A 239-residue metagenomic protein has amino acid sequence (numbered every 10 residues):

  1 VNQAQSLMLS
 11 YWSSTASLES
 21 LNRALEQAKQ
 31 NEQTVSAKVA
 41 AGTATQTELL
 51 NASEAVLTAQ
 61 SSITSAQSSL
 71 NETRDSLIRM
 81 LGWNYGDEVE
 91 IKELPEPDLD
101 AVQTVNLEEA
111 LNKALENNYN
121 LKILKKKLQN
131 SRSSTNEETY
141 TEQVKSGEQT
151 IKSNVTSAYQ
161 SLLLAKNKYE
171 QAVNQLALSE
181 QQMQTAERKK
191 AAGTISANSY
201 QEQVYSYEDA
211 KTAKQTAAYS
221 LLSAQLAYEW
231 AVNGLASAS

Functional and structural regions predicted by a protein language model:
V1-S6, L18-A28, L50-S53, T64 (+4 more regions): Amphipathic, heptad-repeat alpha-helical/coiled-coil signature enriched at exported N-termini that scaffold
S13-T64, N167-K214, E229-W230, A236: Charged, solvent-exposed structural "stalk/scaffold" segments of large extracytoplasmic/peripheral assemblies
L25, E32, V39, I63 (+11 more regions): Leucine-rich amphipathic alpha-helices with coiled-coil/heptad-repeat character
Q67-E109, L226-S239: Short, solvent-exposed, mixed-charge loop/turn linkers that connect secondary-structure elements
I151, V155-A158, G193-A197: Alpha-helical heptad-repeat coiled-coil segments that mediate oligomerization/polymerization in large
